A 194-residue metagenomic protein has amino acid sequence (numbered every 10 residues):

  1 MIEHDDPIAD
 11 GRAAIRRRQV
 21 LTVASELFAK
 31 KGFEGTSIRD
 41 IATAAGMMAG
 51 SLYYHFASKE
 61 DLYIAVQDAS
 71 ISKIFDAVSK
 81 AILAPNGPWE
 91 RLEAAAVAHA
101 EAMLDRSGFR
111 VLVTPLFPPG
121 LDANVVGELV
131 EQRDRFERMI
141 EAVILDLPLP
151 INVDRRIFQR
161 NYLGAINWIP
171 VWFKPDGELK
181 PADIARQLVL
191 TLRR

Functional and structural regions predicted by a protein language model:
M1-H4, E101, D134-D146, R156 (+2 more regions): C-terminal peripheral helix-coil segments that are non-catalytic and often amphipathic
M1-I15, S79: N-terminal intrinsically disordered/low-complexity leader segments
I15, Q19, V23, L27-D61 (+1 more regions): Helix-turn-helix
K30-E34, P85, R106: Short coil/turn segments at alpha/beta junctions that flank glycine-rich nucleotide-binding fingerprints
A65, S79-D105, Q159: Hydrophobic alpha-helical connector segments
S72-F75, A94, A123-L149, R156-R160 (+1 more regions): Amphipathic alpha-helical packing segments from all-alpha helical-bundle domains
M103-A123, E141, V171: Amphipathic alpha-helical segments used for helix-helix packing
